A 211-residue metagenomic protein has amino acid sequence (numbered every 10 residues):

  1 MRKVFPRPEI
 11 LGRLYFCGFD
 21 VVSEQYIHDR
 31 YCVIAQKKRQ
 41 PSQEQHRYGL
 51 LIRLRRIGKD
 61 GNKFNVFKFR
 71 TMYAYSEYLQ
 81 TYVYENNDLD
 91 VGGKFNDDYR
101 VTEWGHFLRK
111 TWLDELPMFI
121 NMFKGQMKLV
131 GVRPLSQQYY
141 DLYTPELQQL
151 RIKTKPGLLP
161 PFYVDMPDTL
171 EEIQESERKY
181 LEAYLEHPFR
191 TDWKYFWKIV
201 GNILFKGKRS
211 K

Functional and structural regions predicted by a protein language model:
M1-G18: Short alpha-helix
R2-K3, G93-R100, L108-R109, E186-F189: Aromatic-acidic/polar surface patches that form glycan- and anion
R7-P8, H28-R30, V101, L113: Conserved glycosyltransferase catalytic-site signature
F16, V22-L79, F189-K211: A hydrophobic, helix-centered structural microdomain
Q43-E44, P117-K211: Hydrophobic structural segments characteristic of membrane proteins
L54-Y99, L159-K179: Short, glycine-rich, amphipathic interfacial segments at transmembrane boundaries or analogous
R55, W104-K110, E182-Y184: Short, well-ordered beta-strand elements within core beta-sheets of diverse protein domains
R100-G125: Short, conserved beta-strand/loop elements in beta-sheet-dominated catalytic cores that frequently flank divalent-metal
